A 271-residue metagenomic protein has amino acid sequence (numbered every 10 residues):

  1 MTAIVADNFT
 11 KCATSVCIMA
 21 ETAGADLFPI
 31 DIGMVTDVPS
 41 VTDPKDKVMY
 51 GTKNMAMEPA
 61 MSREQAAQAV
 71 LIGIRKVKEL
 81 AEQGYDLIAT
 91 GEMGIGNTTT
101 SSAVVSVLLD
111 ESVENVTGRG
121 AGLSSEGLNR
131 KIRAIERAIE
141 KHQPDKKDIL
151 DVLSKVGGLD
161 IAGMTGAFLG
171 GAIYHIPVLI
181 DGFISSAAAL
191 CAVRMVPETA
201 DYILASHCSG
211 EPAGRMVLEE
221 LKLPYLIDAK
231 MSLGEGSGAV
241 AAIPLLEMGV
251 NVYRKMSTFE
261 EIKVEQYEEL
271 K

Functional and structural regions predicted by a protein language model:
M1-K271: N-terminal loops that bind phosphate or other acidic moieties and the adjacent beta-alpha structural core
